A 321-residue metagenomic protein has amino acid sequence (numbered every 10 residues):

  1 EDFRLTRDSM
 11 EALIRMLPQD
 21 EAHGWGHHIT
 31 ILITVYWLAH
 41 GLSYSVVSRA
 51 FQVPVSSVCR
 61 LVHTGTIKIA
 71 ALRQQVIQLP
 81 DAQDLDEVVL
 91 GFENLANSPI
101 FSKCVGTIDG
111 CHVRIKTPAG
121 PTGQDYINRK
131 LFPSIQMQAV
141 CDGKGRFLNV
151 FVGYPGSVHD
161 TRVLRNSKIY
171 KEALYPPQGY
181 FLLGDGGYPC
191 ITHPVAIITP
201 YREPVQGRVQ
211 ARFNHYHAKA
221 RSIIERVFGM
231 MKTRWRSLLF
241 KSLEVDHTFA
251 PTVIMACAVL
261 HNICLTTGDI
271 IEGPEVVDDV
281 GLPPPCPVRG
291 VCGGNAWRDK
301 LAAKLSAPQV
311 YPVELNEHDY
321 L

Functional and structural regions predicted by a protein language model:
E1-L321: Short, polybasic Lys/Arg-rich linear motifs in disordered N-terminal/cytosolic regions
